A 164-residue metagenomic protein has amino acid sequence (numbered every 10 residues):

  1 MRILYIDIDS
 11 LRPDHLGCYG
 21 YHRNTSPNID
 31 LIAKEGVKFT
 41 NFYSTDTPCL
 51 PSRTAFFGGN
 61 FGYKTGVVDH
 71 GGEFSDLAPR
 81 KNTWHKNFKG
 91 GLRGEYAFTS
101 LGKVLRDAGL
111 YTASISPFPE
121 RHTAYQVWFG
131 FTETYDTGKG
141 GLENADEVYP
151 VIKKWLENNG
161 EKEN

Functional and structural regions predicted by a protein language model:
M1-L16, L31-A33, F56, L105 (+1 more regions): Beta-strand elements within well-structured catalytic alpha/beta cores of enzymes that handle phosphate/sulfate esters
M1-Y5, G109, G130-F131, A145-N164: Active-site regions of oxyanion-processing enzymes, predominantly non-cytosolic
L4-I8, N41-D46, S114-S116, N164: Short beta-strand segments
L11, F118-P119: Catalytic metal-binding/acid-base residues of hydrolase active sites
P13-Y96, L110-A113, H122-T137: Active-site segment of extracytoplasmic enzymes that catalyze sulfate/phosphate-ester chemistry
N28, P51, A55, S100 (+1 more regions): Alpha-helical elements of Rossmann-like donor-binding domains used by nucleotide-donor carbohydrate transfer enzymes
G102-G109: Surface-exposed amphipathic alpha-helices with a cationic face
